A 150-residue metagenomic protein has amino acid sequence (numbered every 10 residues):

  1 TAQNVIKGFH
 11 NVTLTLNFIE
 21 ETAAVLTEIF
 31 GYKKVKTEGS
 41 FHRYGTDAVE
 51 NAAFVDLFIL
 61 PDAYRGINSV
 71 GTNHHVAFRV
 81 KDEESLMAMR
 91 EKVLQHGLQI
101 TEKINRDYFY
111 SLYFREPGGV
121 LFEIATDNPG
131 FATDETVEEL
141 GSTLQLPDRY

Functional and structural regions predicted by a protein language model:
T1-A23, G71-R79, T136-Y150: N-terminal beta-strand motif that seeds the catalytic metal site of vicinal oxygen chelate
A2-Q3, G66-I67, E102: Short, flexible, glycine/charge-rich loop motifs used to bind or transfer phosphoryl groups or to couple energy/partner
I6, T15-L16, E28-I29, D47-A52 (+2 more regions): N-terminal start-of-chain detector that recognizes signal peptides and the immediate post-cleavage beginning
V12, F18-K34, K92: Amphipathic alpha-helical segments
K33-T72, D82, N105-R106, L112-A132: Conserved short beta-strand elements that form part of the metal-binding/catalytic scaffold of enzyme active sites
F78, E83-R106, Y110-Y150: C-terminal functional regions that serve as terminal interaction/effector modules
